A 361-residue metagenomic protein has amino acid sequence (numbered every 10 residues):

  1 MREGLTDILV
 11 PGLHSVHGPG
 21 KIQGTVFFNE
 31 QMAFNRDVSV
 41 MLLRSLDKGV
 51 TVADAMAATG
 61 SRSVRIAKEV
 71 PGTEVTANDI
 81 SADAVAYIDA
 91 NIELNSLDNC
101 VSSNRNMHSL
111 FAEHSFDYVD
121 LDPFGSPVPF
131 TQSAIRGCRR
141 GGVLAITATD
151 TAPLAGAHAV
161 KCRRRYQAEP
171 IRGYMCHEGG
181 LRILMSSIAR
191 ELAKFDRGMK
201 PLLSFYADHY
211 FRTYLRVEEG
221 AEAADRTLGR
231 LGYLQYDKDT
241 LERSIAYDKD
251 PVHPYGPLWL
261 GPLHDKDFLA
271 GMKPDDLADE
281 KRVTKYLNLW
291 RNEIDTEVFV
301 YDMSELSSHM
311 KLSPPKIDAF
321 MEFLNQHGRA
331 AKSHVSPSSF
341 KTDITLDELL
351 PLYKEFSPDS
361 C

Functional and structural regions predicted by a protein language model:
M1-C361: SAM-dependent transferase fold signal centered on methyltransferase-like domains, encompassing both Class I
